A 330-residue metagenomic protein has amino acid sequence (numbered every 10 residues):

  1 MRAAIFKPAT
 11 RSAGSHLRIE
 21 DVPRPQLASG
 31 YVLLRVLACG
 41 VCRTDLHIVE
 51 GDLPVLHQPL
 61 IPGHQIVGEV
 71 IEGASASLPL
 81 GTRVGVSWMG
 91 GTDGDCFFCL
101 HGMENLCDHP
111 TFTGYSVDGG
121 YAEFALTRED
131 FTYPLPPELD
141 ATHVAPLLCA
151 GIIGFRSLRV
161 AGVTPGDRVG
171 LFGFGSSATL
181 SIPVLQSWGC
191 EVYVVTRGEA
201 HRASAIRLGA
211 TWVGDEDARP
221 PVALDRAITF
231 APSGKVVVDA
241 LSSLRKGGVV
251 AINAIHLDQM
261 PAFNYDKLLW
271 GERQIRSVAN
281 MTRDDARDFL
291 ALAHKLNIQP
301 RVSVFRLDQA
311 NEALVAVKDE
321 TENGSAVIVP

Functional and structural regions predicted by a protein language model:
A3, R283-P330: C-terminal hydrophobic helical "lid"/dimerization subdomain of Rossmann-like NAD(P)H-dependent oxidoreductases
P25-C39, D52-F97, P136-L139: Glycine-rich beta-strand-centered segment in the early N-terminal region that forms part of a ligand/cofactor-binding
G81, P137-D217: Mid-domain Rossmann-like dinucleotide-binding core that forms the NAD(H)/NADP(H) cofactor-binding site
T92-F172: NAD(P)H dinucleotide-binding glycine-rich loop of Rossmann-like/cofactor-binding domains, especially the beta1-alpha1
V195-G198, F230, A254, A279: N-terminal Rossmann-fold cofactor-binding loop
R219-A227: A short acidic, Gly/Pro-enriched loop at the edge of an enzyme's catalytic core that lines a small-molecule cofactor
G234-Q299, P330: Glycine-rich phosphate-binding loop and adjacent beta-alpha segment of Rossmann(oid) nucleotide-cofactor-binding
